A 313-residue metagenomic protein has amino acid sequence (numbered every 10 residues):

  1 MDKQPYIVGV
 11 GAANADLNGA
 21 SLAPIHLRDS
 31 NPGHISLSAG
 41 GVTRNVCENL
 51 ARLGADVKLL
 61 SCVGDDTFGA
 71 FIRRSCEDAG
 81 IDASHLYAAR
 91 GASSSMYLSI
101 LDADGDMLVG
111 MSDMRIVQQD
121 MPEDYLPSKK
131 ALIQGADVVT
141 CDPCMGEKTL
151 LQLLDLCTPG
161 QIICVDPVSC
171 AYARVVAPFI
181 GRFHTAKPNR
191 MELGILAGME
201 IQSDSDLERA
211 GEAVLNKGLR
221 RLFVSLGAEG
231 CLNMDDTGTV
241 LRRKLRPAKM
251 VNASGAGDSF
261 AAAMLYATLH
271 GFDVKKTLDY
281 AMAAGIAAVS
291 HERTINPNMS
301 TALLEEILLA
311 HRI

Functional and structural regions predicted by a protein language model:
M1-I81, Y97, K249: Glycine-rich phosphate/adenosyl-contacting loop at the front of the ribokinase-like
M1-V8, N31, A177, D204-I313: Conserved phosphate-binding/catalytic region of the ribokinase-like
N18, G110, L196-G198, M234 (+1 more regions): Residues that scaffold the ATP/ADP-binding catalytic core of kinase and kinase-like folds
L50, N189, G257: Short, conserved phosphate/pyrophosphate- and ester-handling motifs at nucleotide-, phospho-/glycolipid
L60-D65, A83-S94, V168-S169, F223-L226: Beta-strand->loop->alpha-helix junctions that form or flank phosphate-binding loops in nucleotide-handling enzymes
A88-A89, S99-V138, P143: Conserved phosphate-binding/catalytic loop of the ribokinase/pfkB sugar-kinase fold
D137-R209, E229-C231: Conserved beta-alpha-beta core of the PfkB/ribokinase-like small-molecule kinase fold
